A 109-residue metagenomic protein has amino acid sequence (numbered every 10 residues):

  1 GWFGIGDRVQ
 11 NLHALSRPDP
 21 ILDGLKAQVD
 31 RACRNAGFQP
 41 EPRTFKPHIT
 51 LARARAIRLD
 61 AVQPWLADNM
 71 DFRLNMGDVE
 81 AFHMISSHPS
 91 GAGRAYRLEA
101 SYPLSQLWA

Functional and structural regions predicted by a protein language model:
G1-A109: Enzymes that process phosphate groups on RNA ends and nucleotide/triphosphate substrates
